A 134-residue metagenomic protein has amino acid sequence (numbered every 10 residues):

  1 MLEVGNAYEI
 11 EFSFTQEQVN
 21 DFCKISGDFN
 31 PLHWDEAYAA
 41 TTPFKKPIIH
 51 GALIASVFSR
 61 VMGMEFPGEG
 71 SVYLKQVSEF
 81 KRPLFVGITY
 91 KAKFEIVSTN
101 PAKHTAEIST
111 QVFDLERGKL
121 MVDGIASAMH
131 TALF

Functional and structural regions predicted by a protein language model:
M1-A7, L84-F134: HotDog/MaoC-like acyl-thioester-processing domains
M1-S71: Hot-dog-fold acyl-thioester-processing enzymes
I10-F14, S78, A126-A128: Generic detection of short hydrophobic beta-strand segments and adjacent strand-loop junctions
Q16-Q18, Q76, Q111: Residue-identity detector for glutamine
M64-A92: Mid-chain, well-packed structural core segment of small domains
